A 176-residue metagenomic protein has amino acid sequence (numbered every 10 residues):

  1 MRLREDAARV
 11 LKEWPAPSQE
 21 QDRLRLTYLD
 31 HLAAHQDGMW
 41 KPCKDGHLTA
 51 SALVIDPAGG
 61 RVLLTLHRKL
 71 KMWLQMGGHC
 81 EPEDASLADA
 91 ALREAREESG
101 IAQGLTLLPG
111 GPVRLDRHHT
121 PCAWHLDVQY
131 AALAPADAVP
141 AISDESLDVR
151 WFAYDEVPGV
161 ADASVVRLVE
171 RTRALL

Functional and structural regions predicted by a protein language model:
E13-S51: Acidic, metal-coordinating catalytic segment for phosphate/diphosphate chemistry, firing primarily on the Nudix
H47, H67, H79, E97 (+2 more regions): Histidine-centered active-site/metal-ligand motif
A50, G60, L126-V128, L147: Change "...and in nucleic-acid phosphodiester-cleaving endonucleases..." to "...and in nucleic-acid processing enzymes
V54, A131-L133, W151-A153: Short, well-ordered beta-strand micro-motif
I55-P57, H67, A134: Active-site beta-strand termini and strand-to-loop segments that position acidic
G60-E97, I101, D155: Conserved Nudix-box catalytic region and its N-terminal flanking loop in Nudix hydrolases and closely related
G100-A138: Active-site segment of metal-dependent pyrophosphate-handling enzymes, primarily the Nudix hydrolase catalytic core
P140-E170: NUDIX/MutT-family hydrolases
